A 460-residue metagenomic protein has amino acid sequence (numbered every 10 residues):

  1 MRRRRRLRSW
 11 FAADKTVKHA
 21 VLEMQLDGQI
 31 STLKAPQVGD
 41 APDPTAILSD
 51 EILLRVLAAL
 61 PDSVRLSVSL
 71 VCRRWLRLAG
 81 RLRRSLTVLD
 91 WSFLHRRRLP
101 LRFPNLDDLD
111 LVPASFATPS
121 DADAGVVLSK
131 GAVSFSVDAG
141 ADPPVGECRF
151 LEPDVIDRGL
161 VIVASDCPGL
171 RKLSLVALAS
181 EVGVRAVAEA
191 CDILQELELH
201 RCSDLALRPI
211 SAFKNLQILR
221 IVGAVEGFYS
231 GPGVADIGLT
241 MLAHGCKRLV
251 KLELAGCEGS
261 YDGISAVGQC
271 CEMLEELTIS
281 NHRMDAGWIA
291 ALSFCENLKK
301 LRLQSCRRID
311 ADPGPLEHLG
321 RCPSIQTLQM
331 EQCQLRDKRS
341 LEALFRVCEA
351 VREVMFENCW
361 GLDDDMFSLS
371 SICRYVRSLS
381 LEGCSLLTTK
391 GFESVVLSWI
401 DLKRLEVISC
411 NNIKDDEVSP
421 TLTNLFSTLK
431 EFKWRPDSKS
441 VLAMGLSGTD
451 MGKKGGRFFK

Functional and structural regions predicted by a protein language model:
M1-F228, A243, Y261-S265, I289-A290: N-terminal adaptor-interaction module of cullin-RING ubiquitin ligase components
M1-I30, T118-P153, D157-L160, D166 (+5 more regions): C-terminal capping region of solenoid repeat domains
A79-L82, E198, E253, T278 (+1 more regions): Long alpha-helical scaffolds in large eukaryotic adaptor/regulatory proteins, encompassing alpha-solenoid repeat systems
V88-L89, A255, R435-D437: Conserved beta-strand termini and adjacent loop/short-helix elements that scaffold enzyme active sites in alpha/beta
